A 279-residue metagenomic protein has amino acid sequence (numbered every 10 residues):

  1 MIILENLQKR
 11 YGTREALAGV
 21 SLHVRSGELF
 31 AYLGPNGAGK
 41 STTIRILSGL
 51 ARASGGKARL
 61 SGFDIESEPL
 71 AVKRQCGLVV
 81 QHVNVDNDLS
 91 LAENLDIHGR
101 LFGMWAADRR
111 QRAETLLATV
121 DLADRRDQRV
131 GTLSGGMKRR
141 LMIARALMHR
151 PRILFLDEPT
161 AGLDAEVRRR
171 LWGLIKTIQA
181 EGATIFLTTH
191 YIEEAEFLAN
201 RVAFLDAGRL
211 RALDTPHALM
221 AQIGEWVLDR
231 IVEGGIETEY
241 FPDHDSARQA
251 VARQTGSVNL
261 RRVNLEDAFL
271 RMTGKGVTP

Functional and structural regions predicted by a protein language model:
G56-S67, V72: Conserved ABC transporter NBD signature motif
D96, R100, A107-R125: Conserved ABC ATPase "signature" region
R129-L133: Conserved ABC ATPase signature
R150: Conserved catalytic motifs of ABC-family nucleotide-binding domains
L154-D157: Catalytic Walker B motif of ABC-type/P-loop ATPase nucleotide-binding domains
R170-S246: ABC transporter nucleotide-binding domain
